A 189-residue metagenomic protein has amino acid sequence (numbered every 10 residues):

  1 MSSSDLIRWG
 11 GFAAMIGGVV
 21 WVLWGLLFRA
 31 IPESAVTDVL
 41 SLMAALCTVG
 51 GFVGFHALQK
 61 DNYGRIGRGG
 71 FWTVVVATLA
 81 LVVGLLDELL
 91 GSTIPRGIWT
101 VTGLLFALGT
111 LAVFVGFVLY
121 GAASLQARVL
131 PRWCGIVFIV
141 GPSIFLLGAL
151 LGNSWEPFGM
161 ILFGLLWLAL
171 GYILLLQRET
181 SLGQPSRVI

Functional and structural regions predicted by a protein language model:
M1-I189: Hydrophobic, aromatic-enriched alpha-helical segments typical of multi-pass transmembrane helices
